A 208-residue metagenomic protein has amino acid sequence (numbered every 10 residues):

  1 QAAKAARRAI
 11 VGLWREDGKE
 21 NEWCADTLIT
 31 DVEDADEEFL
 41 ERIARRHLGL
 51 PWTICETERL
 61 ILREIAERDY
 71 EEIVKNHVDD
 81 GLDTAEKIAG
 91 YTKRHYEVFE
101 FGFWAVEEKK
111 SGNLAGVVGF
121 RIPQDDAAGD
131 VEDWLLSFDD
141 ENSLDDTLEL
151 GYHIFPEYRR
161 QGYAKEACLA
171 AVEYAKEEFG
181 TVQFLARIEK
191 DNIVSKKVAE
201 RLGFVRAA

Functional and structural regions predicted by a protein language model:
Q1-A25: Acidic, Mg2+-coordinating phosphoryl-transfer loop and its flanking beta/alpha structural elements, shared across
T30-E157, L169-D191, L202-A208: GNAT-family acyltransferases
R160-K165: Glycine-rich acyl-CoA binding loop
V194-S195: Catalytic nucleophile serine of serine hydrolases, specifically the conserved "nucleophile elbow" pentapeptide
